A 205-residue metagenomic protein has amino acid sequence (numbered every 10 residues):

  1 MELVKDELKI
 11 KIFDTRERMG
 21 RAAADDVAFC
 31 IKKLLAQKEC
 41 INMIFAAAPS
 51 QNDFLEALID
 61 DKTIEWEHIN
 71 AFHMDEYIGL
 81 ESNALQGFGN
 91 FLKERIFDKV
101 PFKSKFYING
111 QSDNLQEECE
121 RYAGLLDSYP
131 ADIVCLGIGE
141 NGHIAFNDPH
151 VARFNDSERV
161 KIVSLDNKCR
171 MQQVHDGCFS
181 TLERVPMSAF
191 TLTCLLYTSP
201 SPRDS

Functional and structural regions predicted by a protein language model:
M1-N42: N-terminal glycine-/serine-/threonine-rich phosphate-binding loop
L3-E7, W66-C135: Ligand-binding beta-strand-loop-alpha-helix segment within the catalytic cores of soluble metabolic enzymes
K32, A36-K62: Glycine-rich N-terminal segment of FAD-binding domains in flavoprotein oxidoreductases, spanning the beta-loop-helix
A36-Q37, I64, K99, L125-Y129 (+2 more regions): Solvent-exposed alpha-helices and their adjacent loops that cap or buttress functional pockets in soluble metabolic
I41-S50, L125-V151: A glycine-rich beta-strand to alpha-helix segment that forms a phosphate/ribose-binding loop at ligand/cofactor sites
L55, I64-S82, A131, I144-D148 (+2 more regions): Active-site histidine-anchored catalytic micro-motif
A145-L192: Class I SAM-dependent methyltransferase SAM-binding "motif I" and its flanking Rossmann-like core
T198-D204: Conserved small/polar residues in nucleotide/adenosyl-binding loops
